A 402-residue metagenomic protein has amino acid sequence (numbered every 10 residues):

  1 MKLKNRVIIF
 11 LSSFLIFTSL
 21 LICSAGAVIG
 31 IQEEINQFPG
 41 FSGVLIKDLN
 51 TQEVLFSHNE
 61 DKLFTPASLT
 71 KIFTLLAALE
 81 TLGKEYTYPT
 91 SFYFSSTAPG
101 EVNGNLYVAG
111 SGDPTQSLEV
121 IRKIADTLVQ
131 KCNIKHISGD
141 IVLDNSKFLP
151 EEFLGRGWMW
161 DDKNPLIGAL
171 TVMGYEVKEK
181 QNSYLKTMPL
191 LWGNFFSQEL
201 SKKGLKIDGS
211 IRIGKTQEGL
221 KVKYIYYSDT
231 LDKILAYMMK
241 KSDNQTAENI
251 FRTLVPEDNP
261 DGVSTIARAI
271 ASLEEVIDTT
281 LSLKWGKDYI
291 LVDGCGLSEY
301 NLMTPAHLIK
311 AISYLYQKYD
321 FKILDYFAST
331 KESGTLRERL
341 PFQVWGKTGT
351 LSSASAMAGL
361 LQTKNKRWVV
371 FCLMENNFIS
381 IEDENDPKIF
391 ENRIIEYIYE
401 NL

Functional and structural regions predicted by a protein language model:
L11-L20: Bacterial N-terminal signal peptides
L21-L63, E85, A125-K135: Beta-lactamase-like hydrolase cores
N50-T51, K62-T65, A98-P99, G112-Q116 (+9 more regions): Solvent-exposed loop/turn segments at secondary-structure junctions within structured extracellular/periplasmic domains
Q52, P66-K84, I141, F195-L200 (+2 more regions): Active-site SXXK
L55-S57, V255-L402: Small-residue-rich helix-loop
E80-S95, N103, G204-R212, D320-L324: Short, well-structured active-site flanking segments
Y88-P150, G157-D162, V172-M173: Active-site-adjacent, His/Asp/Glu-enriched structural segments that form or flank metal-binding and acid/base networks
E176-K322: A small/polar active-site loop signature that marks catalytic segments
